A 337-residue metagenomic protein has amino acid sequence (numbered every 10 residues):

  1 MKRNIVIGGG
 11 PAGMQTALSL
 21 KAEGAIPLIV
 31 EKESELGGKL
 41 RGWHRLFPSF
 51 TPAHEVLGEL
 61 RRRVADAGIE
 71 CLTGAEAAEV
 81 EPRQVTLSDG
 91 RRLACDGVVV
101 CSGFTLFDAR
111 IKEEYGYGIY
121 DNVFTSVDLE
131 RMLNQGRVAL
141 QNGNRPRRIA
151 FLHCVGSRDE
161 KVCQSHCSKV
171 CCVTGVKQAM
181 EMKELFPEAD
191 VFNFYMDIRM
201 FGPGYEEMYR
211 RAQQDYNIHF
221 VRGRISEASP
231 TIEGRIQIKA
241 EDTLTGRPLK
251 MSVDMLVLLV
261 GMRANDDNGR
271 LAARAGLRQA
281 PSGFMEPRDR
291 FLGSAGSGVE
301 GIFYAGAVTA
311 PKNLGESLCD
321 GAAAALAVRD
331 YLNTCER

Functional and structural regions predicted by a protein language model:
M1-R337: Residues forming the flavin
